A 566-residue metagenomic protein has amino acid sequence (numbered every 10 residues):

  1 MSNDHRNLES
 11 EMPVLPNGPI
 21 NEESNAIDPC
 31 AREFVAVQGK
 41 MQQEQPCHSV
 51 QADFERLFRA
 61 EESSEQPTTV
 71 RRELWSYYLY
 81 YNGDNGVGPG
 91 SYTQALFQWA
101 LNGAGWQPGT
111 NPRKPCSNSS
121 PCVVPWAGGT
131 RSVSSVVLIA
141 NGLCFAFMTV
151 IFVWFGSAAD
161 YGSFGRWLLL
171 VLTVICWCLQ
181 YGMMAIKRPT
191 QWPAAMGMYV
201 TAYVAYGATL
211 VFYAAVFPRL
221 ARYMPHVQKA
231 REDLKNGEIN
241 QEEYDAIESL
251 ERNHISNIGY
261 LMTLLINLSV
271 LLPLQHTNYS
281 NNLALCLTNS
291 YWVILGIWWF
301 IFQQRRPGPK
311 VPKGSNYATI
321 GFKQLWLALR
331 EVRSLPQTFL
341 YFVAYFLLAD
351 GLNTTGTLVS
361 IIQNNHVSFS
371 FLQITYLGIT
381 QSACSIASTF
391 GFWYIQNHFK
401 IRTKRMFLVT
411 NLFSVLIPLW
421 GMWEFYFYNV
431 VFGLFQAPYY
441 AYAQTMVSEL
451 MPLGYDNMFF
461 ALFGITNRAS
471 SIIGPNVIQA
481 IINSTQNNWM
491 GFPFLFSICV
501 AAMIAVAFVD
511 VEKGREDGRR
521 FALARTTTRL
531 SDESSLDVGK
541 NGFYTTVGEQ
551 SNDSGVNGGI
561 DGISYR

Functional and structural regions predicted by a protein language model:
S2-E73, M184, R188-T190, A194 (+3 more regions): Intracellular loop-helix junctions on the cytosolic face of multi-pass helical membrane proteins
S91-S134, T357-I374: Short amphipathic helix-loop junctions that connect adjacent transmembrane helices in Major Facilitator Superfamily/SLC
F97-W99, G156, I266-S280, W393-H398 (+1 more regions): Transmembrane alpha-helix termini and helix-breaking/packing motifs in multi-pass membrane transporters
M148-F164, A387-K404, I482: Helix-to-loop junctions at the C-terminal end of transmembrane segments in multipass secondary transporters
W167-G182, R405-L419: Structural signature of the two symmetry-related core transmembrane helices
F212-R219, I361, A441-L450: Intracellular helix-loop hinge segments at the cytoplasmic ends of transmembrane helices in 12-TM rocker-switch-type
K404-Y440: C-terminal transmembrane helical hairpin of 12-TM major facilitator-type secondary transporters
N457-N483: A late C-terminal transmembrane helix in Major Facilitator Superfamily
